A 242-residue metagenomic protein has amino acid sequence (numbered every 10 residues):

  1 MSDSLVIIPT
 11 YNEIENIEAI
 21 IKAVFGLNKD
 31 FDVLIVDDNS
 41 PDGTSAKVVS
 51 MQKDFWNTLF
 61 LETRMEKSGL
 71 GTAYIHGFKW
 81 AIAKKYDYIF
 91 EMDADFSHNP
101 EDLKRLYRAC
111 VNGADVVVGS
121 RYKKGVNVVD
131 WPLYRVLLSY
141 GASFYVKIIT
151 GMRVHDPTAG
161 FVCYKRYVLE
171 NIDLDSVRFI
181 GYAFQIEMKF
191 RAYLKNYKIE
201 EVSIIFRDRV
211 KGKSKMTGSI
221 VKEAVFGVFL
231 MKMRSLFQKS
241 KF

Functional and structural regions predicted by a protein language model:
M1-A23: N-proximal low-complexity "stem/linker" segments adjacent to membrane-targeting elements
M1-S4, A19, G151, D175-F242: Hydrophobic helical membrane-anchoring modules
E15-A19, D42-M51: Acidic helix N-cap motif at the loop->helix transition within catalytic regions of sugar-transfer enzymes
K22-F31: Short, acidic, metal-binding catalytic loop of nucleotide-sugar glycosyltransferases
V24, G77, D95, K165 (+3 more regions): Residue-level signature of catalytic and energy-coupling elements of molecular machines, predominantly ATP/GTP-dependent
F31-S40, E62-T63, M92: Short beta-strand/loop segment that forms part of the nucleotide-sugar
D37-A46, F96: A conserved acidic beta->alpha catalytic loop
E62-A83, Y88, P100-Y182, R209-F226: Acceptor/aglycone-binding surface of glycosyltransferases and processive sugar-polymer synthases
